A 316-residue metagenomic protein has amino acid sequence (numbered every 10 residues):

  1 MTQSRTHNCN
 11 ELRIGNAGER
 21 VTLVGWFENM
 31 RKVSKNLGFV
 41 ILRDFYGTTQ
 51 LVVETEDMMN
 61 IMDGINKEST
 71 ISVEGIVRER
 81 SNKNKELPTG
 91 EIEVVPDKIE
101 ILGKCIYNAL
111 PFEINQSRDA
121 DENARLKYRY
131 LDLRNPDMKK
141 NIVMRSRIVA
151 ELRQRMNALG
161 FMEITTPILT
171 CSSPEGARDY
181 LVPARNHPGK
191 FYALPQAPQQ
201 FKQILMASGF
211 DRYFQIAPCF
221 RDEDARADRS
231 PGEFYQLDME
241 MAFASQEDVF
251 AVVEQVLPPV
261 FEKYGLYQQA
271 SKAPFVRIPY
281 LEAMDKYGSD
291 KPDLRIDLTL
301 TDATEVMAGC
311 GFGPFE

Functional and structural regions predicted by a protein language model:
M1-E316: Class II aminoacyl-tRNA synthetase catalytic cores and aaRS-like
